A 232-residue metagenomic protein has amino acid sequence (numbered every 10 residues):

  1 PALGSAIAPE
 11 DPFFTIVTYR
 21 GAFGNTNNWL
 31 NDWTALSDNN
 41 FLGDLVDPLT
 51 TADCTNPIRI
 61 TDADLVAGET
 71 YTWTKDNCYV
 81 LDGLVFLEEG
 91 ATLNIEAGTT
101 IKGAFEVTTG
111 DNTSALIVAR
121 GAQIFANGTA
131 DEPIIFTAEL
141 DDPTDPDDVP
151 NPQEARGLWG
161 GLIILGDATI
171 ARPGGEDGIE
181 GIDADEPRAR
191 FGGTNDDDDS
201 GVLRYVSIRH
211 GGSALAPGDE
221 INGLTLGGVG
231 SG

Functional and structural regions predicted by a protein language model:
P1-G232: Beta-strand/loop edge motif enriched in small/polar residues
